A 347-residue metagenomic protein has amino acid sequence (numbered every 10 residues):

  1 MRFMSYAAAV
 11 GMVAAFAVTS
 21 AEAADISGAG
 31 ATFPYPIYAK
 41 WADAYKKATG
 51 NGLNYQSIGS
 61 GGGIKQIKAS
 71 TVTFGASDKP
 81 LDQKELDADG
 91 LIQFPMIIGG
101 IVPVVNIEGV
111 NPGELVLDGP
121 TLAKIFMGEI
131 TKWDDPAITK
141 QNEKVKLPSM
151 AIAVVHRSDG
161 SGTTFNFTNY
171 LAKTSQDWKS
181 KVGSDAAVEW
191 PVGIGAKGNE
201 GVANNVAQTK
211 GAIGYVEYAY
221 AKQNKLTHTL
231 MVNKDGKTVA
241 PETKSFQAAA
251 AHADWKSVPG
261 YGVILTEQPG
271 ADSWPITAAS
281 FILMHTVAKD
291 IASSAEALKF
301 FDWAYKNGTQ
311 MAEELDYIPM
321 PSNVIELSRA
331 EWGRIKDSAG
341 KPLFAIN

Functional and structural regions predicted by a protein language model:
M1-A8: Bacterial N-terminal signal peptides that target proteins for export
F16-A23: Sec/Tat signal peptide C-region and signal peptidase I cleavage site
A23-N347: Flexible loop/hinge segments at secondary-structure junctions
